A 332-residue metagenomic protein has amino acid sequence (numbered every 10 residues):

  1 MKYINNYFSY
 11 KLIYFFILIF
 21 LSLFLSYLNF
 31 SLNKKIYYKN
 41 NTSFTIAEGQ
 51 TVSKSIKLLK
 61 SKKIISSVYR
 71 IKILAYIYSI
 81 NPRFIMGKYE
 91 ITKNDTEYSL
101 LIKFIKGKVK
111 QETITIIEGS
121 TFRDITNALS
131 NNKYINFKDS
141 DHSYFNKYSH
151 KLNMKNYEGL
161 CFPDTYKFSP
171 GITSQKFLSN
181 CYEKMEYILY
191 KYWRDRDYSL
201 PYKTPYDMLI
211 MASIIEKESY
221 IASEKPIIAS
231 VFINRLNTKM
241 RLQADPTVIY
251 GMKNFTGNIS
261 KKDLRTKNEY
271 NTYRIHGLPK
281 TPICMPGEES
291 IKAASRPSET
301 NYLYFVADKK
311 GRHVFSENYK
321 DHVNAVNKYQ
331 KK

Functional and structural regions predicted by a protein language model:
M1-Y7: N-terminal Lys/Arg-rich, disordered targeting/topogenic segments
Y7-Y10, K39, K93, D197: An alpha-helical, amphipathic repeat domain used for nucleic-acid recognition, typified by the mTERF helical solenoid
K11-S26: Hydrophobic membrane-insertion alpha-helices, especially the h-region of bacterial N-terminal signal peptides
Y14-L18, K62-K63, M86-K88, K138-D141 (+2 more regions): N-terminal start-of-chain detector that recognizes signal peptides and the immediate post-cleavage beginning
S26-L189: Signal peptide-directed extracytoplasmic domains
T126-N127, Y134-K138, Y148-K332: Bacterial extracytoplasmic/cell-wall-associated proteins, especially those involved in peptidoglycan
